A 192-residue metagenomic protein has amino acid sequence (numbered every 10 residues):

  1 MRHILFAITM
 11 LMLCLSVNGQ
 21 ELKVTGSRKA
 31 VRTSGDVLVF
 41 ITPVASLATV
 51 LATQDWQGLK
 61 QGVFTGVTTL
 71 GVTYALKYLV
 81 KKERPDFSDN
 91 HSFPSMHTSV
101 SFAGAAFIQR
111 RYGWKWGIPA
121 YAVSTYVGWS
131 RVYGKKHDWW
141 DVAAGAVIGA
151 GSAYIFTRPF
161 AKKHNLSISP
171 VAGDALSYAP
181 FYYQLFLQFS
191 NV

Functional and structural regions predicted by a protein language model:
R2-L38, W56-Q57, T73-Y74, Y78-S95 (+1 more regions): Replace "edges of transmembrane helices
D36-S46: Hydrophobic alpha-helical transmembrane segments
A45-A52, Y126-S130: Regular secondary-structure segments
A48-T68: Interfacial segments of alpha-helical transmembrane regions
